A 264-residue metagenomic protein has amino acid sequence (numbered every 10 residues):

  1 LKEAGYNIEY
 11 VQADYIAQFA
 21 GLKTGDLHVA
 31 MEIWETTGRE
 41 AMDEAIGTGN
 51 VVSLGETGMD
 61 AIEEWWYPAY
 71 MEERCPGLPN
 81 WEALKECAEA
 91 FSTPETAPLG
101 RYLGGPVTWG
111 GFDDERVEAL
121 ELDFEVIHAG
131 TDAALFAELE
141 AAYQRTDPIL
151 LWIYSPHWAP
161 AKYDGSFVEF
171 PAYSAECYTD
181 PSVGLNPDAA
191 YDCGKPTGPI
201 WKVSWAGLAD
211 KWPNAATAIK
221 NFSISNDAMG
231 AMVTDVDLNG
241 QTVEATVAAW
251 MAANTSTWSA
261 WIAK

Functional and structural regions predicted by a protein language model:
L1-N7, V117: Short, polar/charged alpha-helical segment
N7-G21, I127-E138: Short helix-initiation/N-cap motifs at beta->coil->alpha
D14-G49, E138-E140, W158-Y163: Pocket-flanking alpha-helical
L27-M31, R101-T179: Ligand-binding pocket segment of bilobal, Venus flytrap-like solute-binding proteins
T48-Y102: A conserved helix-loop-strand patch within extracytoplasmic ligand-binding domains of the periplasmic binding
E63-R74, G198-K211, M232-D235: A bilobed periplasmic-binding-protein/Venus flytrap-type ligand-binding module shared by bacterial periplasmic
W109-E125, A129-T146, N214, A218-K264: An extracytoplasmic/periplasmic, membrane-proximal ligand-sensing/linker region
A159-A218, F222-S223: C-terminal lobe and pocket-closing loops of periplasmic/extracytoplasmic Venus-flytrap solute-binding proteins
